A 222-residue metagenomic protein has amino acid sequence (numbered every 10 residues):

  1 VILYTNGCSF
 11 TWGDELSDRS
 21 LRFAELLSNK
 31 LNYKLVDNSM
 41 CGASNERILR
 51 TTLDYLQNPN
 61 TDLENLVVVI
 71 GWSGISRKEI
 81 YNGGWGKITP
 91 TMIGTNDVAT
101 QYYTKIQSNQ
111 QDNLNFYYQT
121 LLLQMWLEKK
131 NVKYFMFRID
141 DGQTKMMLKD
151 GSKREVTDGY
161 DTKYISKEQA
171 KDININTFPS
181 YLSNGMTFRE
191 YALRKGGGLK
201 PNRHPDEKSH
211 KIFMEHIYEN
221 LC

Functional and structural regions predicted by a protein language model:
V1-T51, N58, D206, I212: Serine-esterase "nucleophile elbow" of acetyl-processing enzymes
L53-C222: Alpha-helical cap/lid subdomain in secreted, periplasmic, or secretory-pathway luminal O-acyl-processing enzymes
